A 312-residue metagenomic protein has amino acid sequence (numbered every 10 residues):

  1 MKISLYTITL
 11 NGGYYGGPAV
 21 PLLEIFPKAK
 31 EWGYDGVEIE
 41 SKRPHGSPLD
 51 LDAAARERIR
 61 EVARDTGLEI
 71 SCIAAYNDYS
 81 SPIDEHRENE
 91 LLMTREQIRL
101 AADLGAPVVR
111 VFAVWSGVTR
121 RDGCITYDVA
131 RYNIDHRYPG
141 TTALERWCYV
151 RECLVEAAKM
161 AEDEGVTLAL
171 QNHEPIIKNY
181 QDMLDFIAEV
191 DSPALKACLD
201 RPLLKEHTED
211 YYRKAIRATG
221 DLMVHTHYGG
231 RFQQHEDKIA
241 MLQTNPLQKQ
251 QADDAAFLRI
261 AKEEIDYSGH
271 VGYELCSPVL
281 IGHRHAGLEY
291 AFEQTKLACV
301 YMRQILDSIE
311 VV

Functional and structural regions predicted by a protein language model:
M1-G33, G105, I177-V312: Histidine-acidic metal/acid-base catalytic patches
M1-Y14, S71-S81, G123-R137: N-terminal small/glycine-rich loop or linker at the start of catalytic domains across soluble metabolic enzymes
L23-P27, E61-T66, P82-A197: Active-site acidic/histidine proton-transfer and metal-coordination neighborhood in alpha/beta enzyme cores
W32-K42, C72-N77: Short, conserved active-site loops that position catalytic residues or coordinate cofactors/metal ions across diverse
E38, C72-A74, R110, A169 (+3 more regions): Conserved beta-strand positions in the central sheet of alpha/beta enzyme cores
E38-R60, V114-R121: Glycine-rich, proline-tolerant flexible connector loops at the mouths of alpha/beta enzymes
H45-S47, N77-S81, S116-V118, E174-I177 (+2 more regions): Short, small-residue-enriched loops and turns at beta-alpha junctions that line or gate enzyme active sites
A53-D65, V150-A161, A215-A218, A256-A261: Catalytic-core regions built around general acid/base machinery
